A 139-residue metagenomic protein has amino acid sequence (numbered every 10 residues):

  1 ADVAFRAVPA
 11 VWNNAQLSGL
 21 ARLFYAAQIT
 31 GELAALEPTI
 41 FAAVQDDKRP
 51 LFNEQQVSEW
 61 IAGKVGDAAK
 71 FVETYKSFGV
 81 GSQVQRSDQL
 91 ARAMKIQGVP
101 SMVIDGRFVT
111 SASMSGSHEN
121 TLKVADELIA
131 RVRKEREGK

Functional and structural regions predicted by a protein language model:
A1-Q56, L128-R136: Structural alpha/beta surface segment adjacent to cysteine/selenocysteine redox centers across thiol/disulfide enzymes
F5, N14, S18, T39 (+6 more regions): A generic structural signal for ordered alpha-helices
G63-K139: C-terminal cap of thioredoxin/glutaredoxin-like
